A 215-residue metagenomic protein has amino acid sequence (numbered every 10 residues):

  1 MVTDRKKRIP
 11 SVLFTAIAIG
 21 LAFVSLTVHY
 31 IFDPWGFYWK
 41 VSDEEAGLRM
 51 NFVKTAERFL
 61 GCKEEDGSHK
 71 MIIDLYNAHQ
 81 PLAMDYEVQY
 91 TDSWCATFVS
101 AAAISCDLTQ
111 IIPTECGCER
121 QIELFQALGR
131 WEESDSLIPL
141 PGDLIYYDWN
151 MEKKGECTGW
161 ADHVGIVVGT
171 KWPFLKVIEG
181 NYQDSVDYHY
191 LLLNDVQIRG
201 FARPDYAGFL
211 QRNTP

Functional and structural regions predicted by a protein language model:
V2, K6-A46, M151, G155-P215: Aromatic- and glycine-rich peptidoglycan recognition patches
T3, F32, I73-Y76, S134 (+1 more regions): Intrinsic-disorder/low-complexity regions
H29-L108: N-terminal capping segments
W39-D43, V53, F98, G129 (+3 more regions): Short, isolated positions within intrinsically disordered regulatory regions of eukaryotic proteins
M50, T109-D184: ...with weaker cross-activation on analogous glycine-rich loops/strands in unrelated enzymes
K70-I73, G117-R120, D135, L192-L193: General structural signal for secondary-structure boundaries
Y76-Q80, Q126-G129, D135, V186 (+2 more regions): Solvent-exposed, flexible loop/coil residues
